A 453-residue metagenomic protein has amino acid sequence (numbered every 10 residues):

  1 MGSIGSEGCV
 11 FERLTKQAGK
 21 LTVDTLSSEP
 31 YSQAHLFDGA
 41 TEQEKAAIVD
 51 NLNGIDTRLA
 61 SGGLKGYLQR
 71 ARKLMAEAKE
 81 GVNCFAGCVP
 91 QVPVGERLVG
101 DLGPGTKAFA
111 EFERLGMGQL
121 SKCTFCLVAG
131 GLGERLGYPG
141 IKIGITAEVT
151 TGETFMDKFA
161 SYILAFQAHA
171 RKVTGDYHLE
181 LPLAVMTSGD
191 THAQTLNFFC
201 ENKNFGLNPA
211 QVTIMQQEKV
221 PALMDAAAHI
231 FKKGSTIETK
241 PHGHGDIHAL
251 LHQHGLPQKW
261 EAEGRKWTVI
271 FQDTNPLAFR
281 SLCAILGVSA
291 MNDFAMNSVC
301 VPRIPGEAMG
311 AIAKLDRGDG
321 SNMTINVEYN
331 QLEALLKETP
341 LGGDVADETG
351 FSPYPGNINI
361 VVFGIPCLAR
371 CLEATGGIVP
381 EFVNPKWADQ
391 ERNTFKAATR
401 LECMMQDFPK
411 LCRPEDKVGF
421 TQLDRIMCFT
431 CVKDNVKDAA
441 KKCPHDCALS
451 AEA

Functional and structural regions predicted by a protein language model:
M1-L14: Universal eukaryotic N-terminal targeting presequences
K20-T106: Low-complexity, highly charged intrinsically disordered N-terminal segments that act as targeting/localization
D38-T41, E263-G264, F420-L423: Short coil/turn segments at secondary-structure boundaries
N51-L52, C283-A284, E373-P385, F420-L423 (+2 more regions): Composition- and surface-driven signal marking solvent-exposed, interaction-prone regions in large proteins
V94-T124, R135-Q406: Domain-scale recognition of functional cores that engage charged ligands
G130-L132: N-terminal regions that are enriched for targeting/export leaders and immediately downstream pro/stem segments
D407-A453: Long, compositionally biased intrinsically disordered regions
